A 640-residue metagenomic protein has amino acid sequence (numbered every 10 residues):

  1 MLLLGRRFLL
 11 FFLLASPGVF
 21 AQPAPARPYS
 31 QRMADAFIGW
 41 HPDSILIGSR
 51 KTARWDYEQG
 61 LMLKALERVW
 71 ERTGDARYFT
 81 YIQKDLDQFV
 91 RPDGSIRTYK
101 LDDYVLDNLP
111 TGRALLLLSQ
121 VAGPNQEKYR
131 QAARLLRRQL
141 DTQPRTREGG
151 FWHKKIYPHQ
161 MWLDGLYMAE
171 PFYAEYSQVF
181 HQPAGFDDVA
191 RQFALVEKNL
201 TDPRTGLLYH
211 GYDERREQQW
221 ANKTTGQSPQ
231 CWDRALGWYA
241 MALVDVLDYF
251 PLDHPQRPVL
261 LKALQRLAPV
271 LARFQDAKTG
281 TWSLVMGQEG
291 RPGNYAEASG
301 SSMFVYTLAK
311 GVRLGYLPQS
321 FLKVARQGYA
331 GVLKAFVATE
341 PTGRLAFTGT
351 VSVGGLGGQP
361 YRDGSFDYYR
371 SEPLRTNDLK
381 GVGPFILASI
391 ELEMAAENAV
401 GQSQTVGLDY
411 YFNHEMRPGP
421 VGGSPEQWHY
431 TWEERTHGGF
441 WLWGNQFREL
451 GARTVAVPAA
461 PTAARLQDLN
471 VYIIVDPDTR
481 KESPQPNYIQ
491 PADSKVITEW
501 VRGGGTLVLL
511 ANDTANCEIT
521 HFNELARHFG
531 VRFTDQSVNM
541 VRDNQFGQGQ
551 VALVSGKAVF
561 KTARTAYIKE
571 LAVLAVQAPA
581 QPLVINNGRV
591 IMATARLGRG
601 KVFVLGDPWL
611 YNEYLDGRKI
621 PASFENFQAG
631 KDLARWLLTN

Functional and structural regions predicted by a protein language model:
M1-L9: Bacterial N-terminal signal peptides that target proteins for export
F11-L13, A24-G60, R72-T80, K84 (+6 more regions): CBM-like carbohydrate-recognition segments
A26-L46, T80-T98, Q131-G150, P183-Q219 (+2 more regions): Long, well-ordered core segments of solenoidal/helical folds
P42-S44, V90-R97, G150-K155, R215-P229 (+2 more regions): Acidic/His metal-coordination segments adjacent to aromatic residues that form catalytic metal sites in metalloenzymes
G94, L101, V105-M168, D513: Extracytoplasmic mature domains of secreted/periplasmic and thylakoid-lumen proteins
A240-E289: Oxyanion-binding "anion nests"
E397-N640: Short, surface-exposed patches at the edges or C-terminal ends of soluble domains, predominantly
